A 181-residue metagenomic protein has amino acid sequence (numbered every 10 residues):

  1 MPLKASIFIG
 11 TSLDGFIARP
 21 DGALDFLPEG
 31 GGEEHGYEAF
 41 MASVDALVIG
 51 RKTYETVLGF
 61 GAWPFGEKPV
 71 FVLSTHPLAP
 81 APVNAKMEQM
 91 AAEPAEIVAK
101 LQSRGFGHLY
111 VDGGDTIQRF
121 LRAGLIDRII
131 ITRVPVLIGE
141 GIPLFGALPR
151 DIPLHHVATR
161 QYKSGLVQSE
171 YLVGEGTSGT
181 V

Functional and structural regions predicted by a protein language model:
M1-V181: Enzymes that bind and transform nitrogen-containing heteroaromatic metabolites
